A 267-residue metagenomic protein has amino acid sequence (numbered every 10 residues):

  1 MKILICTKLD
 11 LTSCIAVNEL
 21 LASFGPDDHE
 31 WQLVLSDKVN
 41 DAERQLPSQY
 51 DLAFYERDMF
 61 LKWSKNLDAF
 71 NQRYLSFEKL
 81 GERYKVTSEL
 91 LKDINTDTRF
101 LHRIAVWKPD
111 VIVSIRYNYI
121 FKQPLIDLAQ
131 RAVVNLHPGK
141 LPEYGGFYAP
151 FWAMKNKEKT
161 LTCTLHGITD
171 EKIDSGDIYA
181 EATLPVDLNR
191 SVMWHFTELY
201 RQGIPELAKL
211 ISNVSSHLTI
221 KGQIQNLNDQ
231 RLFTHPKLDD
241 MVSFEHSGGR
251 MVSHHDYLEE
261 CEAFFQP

Functional and structural regions predicted by a protein language model:
M1-P267: One-carbon transfer enzymes
